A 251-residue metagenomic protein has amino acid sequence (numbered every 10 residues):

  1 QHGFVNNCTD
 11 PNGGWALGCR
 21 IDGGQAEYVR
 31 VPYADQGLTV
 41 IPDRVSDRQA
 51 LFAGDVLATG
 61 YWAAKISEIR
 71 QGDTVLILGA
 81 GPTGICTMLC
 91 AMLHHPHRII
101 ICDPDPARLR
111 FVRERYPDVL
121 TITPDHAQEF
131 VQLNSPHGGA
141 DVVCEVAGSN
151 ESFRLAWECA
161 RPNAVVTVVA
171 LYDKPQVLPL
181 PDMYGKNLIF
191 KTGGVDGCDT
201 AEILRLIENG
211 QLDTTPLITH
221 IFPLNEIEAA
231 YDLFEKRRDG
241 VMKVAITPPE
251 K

Functional and structural regions predicted by a protein language model:
Q1-L38: Glycine-rich phosphate/adenylate-binding loop and adjacent beta-alpha elements of nucleotide- or dinucleotide-binding
V5, A26, L38, L57-G60 (+3 more regions): A general structural signal for well-ordered alpha-helical segments in protein cores
R30, V40, A245-T247: Short, well-ordered beta-strand micro-motif
V40-D125: Mid-domain Rossmann-like dinucleotide-binding core that forms the NAD(H)/NADP(H) cofactor-binding site
S67-E68, M92, H97-I100, L109-I189 (+1 more regions): Glycine-rich cofactor phosphate-binding loops and adjacent beta1-alpha1 units of small-molecule cofactor enzyme domains
D103, A170, G194: Conserved acidic E/D residue at the C-terminus of a beta-strand in Rossmann-like folds
R154-E158, G197-K251: C-terminal hydrophobic helical "lid"/dimerization subdomain of Rossmann-like NAD(P)H-dependent oxidoreductases
